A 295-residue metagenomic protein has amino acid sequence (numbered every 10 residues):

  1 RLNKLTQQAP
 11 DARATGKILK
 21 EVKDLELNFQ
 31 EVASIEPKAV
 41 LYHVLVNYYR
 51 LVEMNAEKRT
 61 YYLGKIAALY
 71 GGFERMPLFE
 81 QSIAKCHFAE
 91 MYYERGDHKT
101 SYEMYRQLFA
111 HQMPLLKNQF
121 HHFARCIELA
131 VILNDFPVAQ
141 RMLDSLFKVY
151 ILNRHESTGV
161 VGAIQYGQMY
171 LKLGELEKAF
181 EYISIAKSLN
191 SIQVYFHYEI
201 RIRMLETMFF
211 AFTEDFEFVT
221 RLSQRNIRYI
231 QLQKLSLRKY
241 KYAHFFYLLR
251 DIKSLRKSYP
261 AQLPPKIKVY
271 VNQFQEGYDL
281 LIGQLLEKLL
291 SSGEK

Functional and structural regions predicted by a protein language model:
R1-Q7, S34-L51, F79-H87, F120-A124: Amphipathic alpha-helical repeat scaffolds of TPR domains
K4, H43-V44, E80, C86-H87 (+7 more regions): "A position-specific structural signal for the A-helix of alpha-solenoid helical repeats
Q8-L27, V52-A68, Y93-Q107, V131-S145 (+1 more regions): Helix-turn-helix repeat elements of alpha-solenoid scaffolds
K20-E31, L63-E74, Y102-P114, L143-L152 (+3 more regions): Amphipathic alpha-helical segments of tetratricopeptide repeats
E36-P37, P77-F79, K117-Q119, N153 (+2 more regions): Residue signature of alpha-solenoid helical repeat architecture, marking inter-repeat boundaries and helix-start
Y92-G96, L129-V138, K172-E177, T207-V219 (+1 more regions): Alpha-helical linker/edge segments of TPR/alpha-solenoid repeat scaffolds and analogous pre-/post-domain helices
G162, M169-Y242: C-terminal structural cap/anchor segments
E217-K295: C-terminal non-catalytic interaction modules
